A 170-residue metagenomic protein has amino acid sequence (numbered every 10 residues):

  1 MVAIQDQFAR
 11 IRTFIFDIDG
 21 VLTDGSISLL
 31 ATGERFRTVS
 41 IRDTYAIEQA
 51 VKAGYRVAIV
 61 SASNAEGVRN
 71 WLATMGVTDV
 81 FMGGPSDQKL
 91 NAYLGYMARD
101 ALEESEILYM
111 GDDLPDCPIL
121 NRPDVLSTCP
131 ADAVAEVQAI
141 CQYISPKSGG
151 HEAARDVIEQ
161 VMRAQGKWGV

Functional and structural regions predicted by a protein language model:
V2-N91: Alpha-helical substrate-recognition element adjacent to the catalytic core
T13, R56, G67-V170: C-terminal cap/substrate-recognition subdomain and adjoining C-terminal extension of metal-dependent phosphatase-like
